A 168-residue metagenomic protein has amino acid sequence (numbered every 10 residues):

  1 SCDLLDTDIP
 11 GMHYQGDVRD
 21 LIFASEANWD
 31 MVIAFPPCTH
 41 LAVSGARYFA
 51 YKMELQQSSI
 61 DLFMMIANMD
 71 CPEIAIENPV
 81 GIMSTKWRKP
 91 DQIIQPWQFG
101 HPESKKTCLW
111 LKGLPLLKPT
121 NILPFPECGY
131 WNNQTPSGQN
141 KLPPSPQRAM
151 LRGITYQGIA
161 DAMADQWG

Functional and structural regions predicted by a protein language model:
S1-G168: Conserved active-site and SAM-binding loop architecture of S-adenosyl-L-methionine-dependent nucleic-acid
